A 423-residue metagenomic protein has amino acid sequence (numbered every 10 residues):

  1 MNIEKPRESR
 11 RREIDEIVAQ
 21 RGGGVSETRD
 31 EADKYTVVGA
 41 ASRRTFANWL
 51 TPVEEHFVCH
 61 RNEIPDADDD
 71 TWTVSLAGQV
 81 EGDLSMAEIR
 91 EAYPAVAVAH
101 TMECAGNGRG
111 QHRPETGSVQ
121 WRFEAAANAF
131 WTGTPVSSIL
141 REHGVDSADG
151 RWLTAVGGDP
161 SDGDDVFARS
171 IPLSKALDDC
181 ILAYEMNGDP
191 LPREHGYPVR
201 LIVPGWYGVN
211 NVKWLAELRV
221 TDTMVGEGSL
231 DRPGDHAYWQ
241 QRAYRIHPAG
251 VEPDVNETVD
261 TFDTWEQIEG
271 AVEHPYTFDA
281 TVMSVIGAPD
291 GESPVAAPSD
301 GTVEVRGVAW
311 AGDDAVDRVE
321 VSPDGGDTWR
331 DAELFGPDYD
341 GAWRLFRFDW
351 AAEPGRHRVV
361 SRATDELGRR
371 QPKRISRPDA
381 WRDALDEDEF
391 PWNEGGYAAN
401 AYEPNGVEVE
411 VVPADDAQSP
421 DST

Functional and structural regions predicted by a protein language model:
M1-V74, H143-T423: Extended, aromatic/histidine-rich regions of cofactor-dependent oxidoreductases associated with respiratory
E55, D68, E81-D83, E124: Solvent-exposed N-terminal domain segments of exported/luminal and surface proteins
S75, D83-W121: A glycine-rich, hydrophobic loop/mini-helix early in the fold
G78-V80, R141: N-terminal glycine-rich flavin-associated loop
S85, I89, T132-P135, I139 (+1 more regions): Stable alpha-helical elements in mature extracytoplasmic
E91-P94, S138-V145, V220: Short, intrinsically disordered, mixed-charge
Q120-A125, V156-G158: Conserved short loop/turn motifs at secondary-structure junctions
F123-S138, G144: Mid-length scaffold segments of soluble, non-membrane domains
